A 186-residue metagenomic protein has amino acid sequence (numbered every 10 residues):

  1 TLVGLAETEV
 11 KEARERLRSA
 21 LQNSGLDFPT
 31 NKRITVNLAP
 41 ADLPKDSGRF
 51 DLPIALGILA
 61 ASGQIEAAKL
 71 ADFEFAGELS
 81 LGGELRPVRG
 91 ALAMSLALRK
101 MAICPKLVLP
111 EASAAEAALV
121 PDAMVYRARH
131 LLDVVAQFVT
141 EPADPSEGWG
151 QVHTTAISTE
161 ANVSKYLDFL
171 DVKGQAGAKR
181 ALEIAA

Functional and structural regions predicted by a protein language model:
T1-A186: Peripheral, non-AAA+ core regions of ATP-driven protein-machinery
